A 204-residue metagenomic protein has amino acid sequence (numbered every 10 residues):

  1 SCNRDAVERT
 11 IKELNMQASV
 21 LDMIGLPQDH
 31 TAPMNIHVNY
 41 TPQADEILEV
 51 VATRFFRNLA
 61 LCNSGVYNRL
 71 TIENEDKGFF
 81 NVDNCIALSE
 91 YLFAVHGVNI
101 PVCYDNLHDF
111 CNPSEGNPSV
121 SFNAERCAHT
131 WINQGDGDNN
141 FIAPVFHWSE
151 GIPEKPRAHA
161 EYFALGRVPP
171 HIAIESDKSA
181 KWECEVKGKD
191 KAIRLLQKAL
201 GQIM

Functional and structural regions predicted by a protein language model:
S1-G97, P101: Active-site acidic/histidine proton-transfer and metal-coordination neighborhood in alpha/beta enzyme cores
I100, Y104, F110-M204: Histidine-acidic metal/acid-base catalytic patches
